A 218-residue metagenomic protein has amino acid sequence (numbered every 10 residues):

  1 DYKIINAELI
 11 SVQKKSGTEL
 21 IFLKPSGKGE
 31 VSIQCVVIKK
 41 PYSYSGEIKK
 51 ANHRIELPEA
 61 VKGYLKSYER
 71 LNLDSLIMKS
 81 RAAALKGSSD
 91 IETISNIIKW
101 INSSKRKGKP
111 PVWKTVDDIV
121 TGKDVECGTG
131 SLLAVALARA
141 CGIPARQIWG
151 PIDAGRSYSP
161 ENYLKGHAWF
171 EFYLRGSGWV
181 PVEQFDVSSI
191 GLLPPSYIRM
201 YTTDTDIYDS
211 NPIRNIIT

Functional and structural regions predicted by a protein language model:
D1-P41: Intrinsically disordered, low-complexity N-terminal segments that are enriched in acidic
I33, I97, K123-I152, F170-E171: Cysteine-centered nucleophilic/redox motifs
C35-K39, W149-P151, D186: A mature extracytoplasmic/lumenal domain signature
V37-P41, S45-E47, I55-V125, L133-V135 (+2 more regions): Secondary-structure boundary elements
S88-S95, A140-R146, R175-W179: Loop/turn elements at helix/coil->beta-strand transitions in domains of secreted/extracellular proteins
K107-K114, A145-S157: Catalytic cysteine-centered active-site loop
I143, D153-T218: Active-site rim recognition segments
